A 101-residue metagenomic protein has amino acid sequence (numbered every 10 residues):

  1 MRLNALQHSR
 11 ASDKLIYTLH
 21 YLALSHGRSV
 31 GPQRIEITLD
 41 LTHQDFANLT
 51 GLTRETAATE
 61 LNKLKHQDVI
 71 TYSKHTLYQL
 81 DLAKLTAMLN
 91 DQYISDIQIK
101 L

Functional and structural regions predicted by a protein language model:
M1-I16, I97-L101: A small-molecule sensor/coupling module
I16-L24: Amphipathic, well-packed alpha-helical segments that form the structural scaffold of globular domains
S25-L101: Phosphate-/nucleic-acid-contacting segments
